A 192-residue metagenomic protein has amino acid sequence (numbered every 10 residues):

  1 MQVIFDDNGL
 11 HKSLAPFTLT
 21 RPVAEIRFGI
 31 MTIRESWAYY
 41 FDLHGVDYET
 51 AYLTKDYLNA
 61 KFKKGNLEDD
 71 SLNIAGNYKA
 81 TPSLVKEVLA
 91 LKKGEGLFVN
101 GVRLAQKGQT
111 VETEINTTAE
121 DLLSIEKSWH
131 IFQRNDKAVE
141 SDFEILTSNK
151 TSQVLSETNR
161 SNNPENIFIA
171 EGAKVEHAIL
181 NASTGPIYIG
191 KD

Functional and structural regions predicted by a protein language model:
M1-P164: Terminal amphipathic alpha-helical/low-complexity segments used for targeting or macromolecular assembly
Q153, N159, I167-I179, I187 (+1 more regions): A structural motif detector for beta-strand N-caps
S183: Hydrophobic, aromatic-lined core segments that form the binding pocket/scaffold for planar heteroaromatic ligands
